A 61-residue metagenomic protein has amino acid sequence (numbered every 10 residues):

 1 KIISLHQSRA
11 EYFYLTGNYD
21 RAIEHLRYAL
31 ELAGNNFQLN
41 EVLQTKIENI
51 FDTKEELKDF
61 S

Functional and structural regions predicted by a protein language model:
K1-H6, I47-S61: Alpha-helical linker/edge segments of TPR/alpha-solenoid repeat scaffolds and analogous pre-/post-domain helices
A33-L39: Short solvent-exposed coil/turn linkers within tandem alpha-helical repeat scaffolds
